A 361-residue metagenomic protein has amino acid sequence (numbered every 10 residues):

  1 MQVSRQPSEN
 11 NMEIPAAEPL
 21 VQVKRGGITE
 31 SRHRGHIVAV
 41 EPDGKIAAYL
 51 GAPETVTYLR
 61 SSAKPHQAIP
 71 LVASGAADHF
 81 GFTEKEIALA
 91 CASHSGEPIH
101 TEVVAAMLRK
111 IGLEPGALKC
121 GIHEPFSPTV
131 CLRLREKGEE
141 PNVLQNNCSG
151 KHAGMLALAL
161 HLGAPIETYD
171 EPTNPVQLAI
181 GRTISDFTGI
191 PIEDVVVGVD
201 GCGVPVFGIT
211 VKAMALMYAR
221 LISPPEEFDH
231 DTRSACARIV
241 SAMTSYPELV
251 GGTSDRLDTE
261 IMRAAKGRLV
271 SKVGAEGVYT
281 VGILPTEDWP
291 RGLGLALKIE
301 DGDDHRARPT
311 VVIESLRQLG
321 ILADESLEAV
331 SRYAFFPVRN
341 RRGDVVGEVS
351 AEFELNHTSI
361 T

Functional and structural regions predicted by a protein language model:
Q2-E54: Beta-lactamase-like hydrolase cores
V3-A17, T83-D194: Active-site-adjacent helix/loop patches that line small-molecule binding or acyl-intermediate pockets
G26-T29, Q145, R268-V273: Short Gly/Pro-enriched turn/cap motifs at secondary-structure boundaries
R32-I37, A153, G181, E276-Y279: Short glycine-rich loop/turn motifs
D43, A73-F80, G112-G116, L162-T168 (+5 more regions): Bacterial peptidoglycan biogenesis and beta-lactam-recognition machinery
L50-Y58, A90-H94, G138-N146, G198-P205 (+1 more regions): A short glycine/serine-rich beta->alpha loop
R60-A77: Active-site SXXK
A219-T361: Structured C-terminal helix/loop/strand segments within mature extracytoplasmic catalytic/sensor domains
